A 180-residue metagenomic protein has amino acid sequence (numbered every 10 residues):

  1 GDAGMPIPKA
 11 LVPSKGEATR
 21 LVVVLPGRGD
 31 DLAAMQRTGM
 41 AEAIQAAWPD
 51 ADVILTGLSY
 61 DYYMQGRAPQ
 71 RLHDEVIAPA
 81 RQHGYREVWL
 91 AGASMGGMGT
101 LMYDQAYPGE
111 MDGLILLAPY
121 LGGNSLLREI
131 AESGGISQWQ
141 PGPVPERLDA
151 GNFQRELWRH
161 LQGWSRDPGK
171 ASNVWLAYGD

Functional and structural regions predicted by a protein language model:
G4-A47: Short, surface-exposed "cap/lid" segments of acyl-processing enzymes
Q45-Y63: Conserved alpha/beta-hydrolase
G57, L117-A118, A177: Alpha/beta-hydrolase-fold catalytic nucleophile elbow
Y63-H83: Alpha/beta-hydrolase active-site loop
H83-S94: Alpha/beta-hydrolase fold nucleophile elbow
G92-M102: Glycine-rich nucleophile elbow surrounding the catalytic serine of serine-hydrolase chemistry
M102-G151: Hydrolase active-site cap/lid region
I136-D180: The feature captures the conserved acid-bearing segment of alpha/beta-hydrolase catalytic domains
